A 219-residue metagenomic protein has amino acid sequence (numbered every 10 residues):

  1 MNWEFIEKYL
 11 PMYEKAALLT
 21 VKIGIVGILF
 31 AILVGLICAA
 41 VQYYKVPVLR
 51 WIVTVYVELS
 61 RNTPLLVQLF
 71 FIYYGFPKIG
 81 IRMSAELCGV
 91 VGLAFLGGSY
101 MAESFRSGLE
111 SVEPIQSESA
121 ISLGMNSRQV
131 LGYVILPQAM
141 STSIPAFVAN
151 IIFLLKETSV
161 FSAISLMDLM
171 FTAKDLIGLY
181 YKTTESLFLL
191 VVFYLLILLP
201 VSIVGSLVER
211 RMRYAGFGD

Functional and structural regions predicted by a protein language model:
M1-D219: Transmembrane alpha-helices and adjacent helix-loop boundaries
